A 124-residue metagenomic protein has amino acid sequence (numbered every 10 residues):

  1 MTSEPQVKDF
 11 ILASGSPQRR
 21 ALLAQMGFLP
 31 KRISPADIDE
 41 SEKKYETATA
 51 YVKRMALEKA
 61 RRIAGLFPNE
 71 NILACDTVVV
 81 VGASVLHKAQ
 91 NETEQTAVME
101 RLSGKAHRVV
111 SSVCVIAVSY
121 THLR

Functional and structural regions predicted by a protein language model:
E4-I11, T47-R124: Anionic-ligand binding patches
Q6-F28: N-terminal beta1-alpha1 ligand-phosphate binding loop
G15, A36, V118: Cofactor-binding loop segments of dinucleotide-utilizing enzymes, especially the Rossmann-like FAD- and NAD(P)+-binding
A21, E42-K44: Generic domain-boundary/flexible-linker signal
K31-E42: Short glycine-rich, Thr/Ser-proximal phosphate-binding strand/loop in the N-terminal lobe of ATP-dependent enzymes
